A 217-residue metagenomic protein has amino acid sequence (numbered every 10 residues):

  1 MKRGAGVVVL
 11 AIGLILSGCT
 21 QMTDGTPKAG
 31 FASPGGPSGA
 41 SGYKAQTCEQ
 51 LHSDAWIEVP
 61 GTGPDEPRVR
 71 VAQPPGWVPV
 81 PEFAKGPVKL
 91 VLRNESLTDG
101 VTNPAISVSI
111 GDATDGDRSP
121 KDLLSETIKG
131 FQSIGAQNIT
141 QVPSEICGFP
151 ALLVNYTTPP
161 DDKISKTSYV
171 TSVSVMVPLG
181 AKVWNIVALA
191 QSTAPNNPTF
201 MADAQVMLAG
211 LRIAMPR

Functional and structural regions predicted by a protein language model:
K2-L90, Q191-R217: N-terminal targeting sequences that direct proteins away from the cytosol to non-cytosolic compartments
T47-C48, F83, R93, N103-I106 (+2 more regions): Extracytoplasmic/periplasmic mature domains of Sec-exported, cell-envelope-associated bacterial proteins
P64-R68, P87, V101-A105, F149-A151: Extracytoplasmic
V80, S109, E126-I134, M207-G210 (+1 more regions): Structured segments of extracytoplasmic/periplasmic soluble domains in secreted or envelope-associated proteins
L92-D122: A short acidic-to-branched-hydrophobic micro-motif
L97-G100, I146, M176-A181: Short glycine/proline-enriched loop/turn "hinge" motifs that connect secondary-structure elements and lie
L124-V177: Signature of long, low-cysteine stretches enriched in small and polar/charged residues
K182-T193: Short, well-ordered beta-strand elements
